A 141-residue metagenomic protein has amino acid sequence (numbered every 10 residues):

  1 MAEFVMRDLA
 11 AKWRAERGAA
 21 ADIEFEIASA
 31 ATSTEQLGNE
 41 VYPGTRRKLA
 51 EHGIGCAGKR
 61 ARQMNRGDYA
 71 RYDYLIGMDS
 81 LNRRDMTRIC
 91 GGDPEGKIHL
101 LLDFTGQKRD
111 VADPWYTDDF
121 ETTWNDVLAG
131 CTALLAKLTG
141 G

Functional and structural regions predicted by a protein language model:
M1-R71, A136-G141: Conserved active-site segments centered on acidic
S29, G77-M78: Small/polar loops that bind or transfer phosphate-bearing groups
D68, Y74, S80-G141: Phosphate-binding/catalytic loops
